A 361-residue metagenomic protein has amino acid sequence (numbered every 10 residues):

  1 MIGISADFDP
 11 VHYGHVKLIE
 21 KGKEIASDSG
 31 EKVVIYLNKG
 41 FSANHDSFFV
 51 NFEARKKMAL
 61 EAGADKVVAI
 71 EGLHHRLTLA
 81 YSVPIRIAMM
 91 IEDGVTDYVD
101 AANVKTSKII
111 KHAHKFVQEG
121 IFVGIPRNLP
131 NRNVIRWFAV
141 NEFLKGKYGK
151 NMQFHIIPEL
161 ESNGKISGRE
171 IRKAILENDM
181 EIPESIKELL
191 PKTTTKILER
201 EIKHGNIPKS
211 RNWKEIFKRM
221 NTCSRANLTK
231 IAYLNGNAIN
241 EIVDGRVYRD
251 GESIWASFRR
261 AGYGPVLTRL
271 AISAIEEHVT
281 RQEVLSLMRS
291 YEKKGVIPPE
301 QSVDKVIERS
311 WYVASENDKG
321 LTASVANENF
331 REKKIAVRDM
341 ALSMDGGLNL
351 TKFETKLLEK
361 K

Functional and structural regions predicted by a protein language model:
M1-F52: N-terminal catalytic cores of NTP/NDP-binding nucleotidyl/phosphoryl-transfer enzymes
H12, A59, I171: Divalent metal-coordination and catalytic microenvironments
L18-G22, A54-R55, S82-M89: A general structural detector for well-ordered alpha-helical segments in enzyme core domains, enriched
D46, A62-K361: Active-site cores that bind ATP or allylic diphosphates and position pyrophosphate for catalysis
V50-E61: Short, surface-exposed acidic-centric catalytic microdomains
